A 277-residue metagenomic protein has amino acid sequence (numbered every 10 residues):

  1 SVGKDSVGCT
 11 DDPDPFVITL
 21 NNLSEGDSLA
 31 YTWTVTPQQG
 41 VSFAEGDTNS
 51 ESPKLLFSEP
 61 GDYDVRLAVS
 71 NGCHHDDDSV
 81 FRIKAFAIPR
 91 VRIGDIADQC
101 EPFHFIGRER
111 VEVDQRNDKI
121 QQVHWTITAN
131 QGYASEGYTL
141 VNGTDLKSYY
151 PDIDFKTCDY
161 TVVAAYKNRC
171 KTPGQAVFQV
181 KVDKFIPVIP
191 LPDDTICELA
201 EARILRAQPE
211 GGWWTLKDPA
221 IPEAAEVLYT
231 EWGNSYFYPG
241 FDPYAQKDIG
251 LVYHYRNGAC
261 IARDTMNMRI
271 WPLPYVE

Functional and structural regions predicted by a protein language model:
S1-K4, I88-D95, F185-P192, L273-E277: Proline-enriched interdomain boundary motifs that mark the N-terminal boundary and often initiate the first structured
S6, S28, T48, D78-S79 (+4 more regions): Coil residues (strongly favoring Ser/Thr
P13-S24, F103-Q115, A200-P209: A short beta-strand segment in extracellular, disulfide-stabilized domains
S24-T32, R116-A129, P209-L216: Solvent-exposed loop segments of extracellular immunoglobulin-like
Y31-L55, T126-P151, T215-G240: Surface-exposed, flexible coil segments in extracellular/virion-facing regions
D47, G72-D78, N168-Q175, G258-R263: Short, exposed coil/turn segments at beta-strand boundaries within extracellular/luminal domains
L67, V162-A164, L251-Y253: Hydrophobic/tyrosine-rich beta-strand signature of extracellular beta-sandwich/beta-rich modules, prominently
I83-A87, V180-K184, M268-P272: Interdomain boundary/hinge segments at the C-termini of tandem beta-sandwich modules
